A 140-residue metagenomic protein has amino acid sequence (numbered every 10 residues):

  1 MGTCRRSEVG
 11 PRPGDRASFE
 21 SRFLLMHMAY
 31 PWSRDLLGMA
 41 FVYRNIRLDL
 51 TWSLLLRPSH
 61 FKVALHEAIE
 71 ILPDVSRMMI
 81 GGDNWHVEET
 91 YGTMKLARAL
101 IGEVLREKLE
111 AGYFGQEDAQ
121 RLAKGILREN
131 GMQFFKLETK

Functional and structural regions predicted by a protein language model:
M1-I80, N130: Catalytic pocket-lining loop regions of alpha/beta-barrel enzymes, especially the amidohydrolase/enolase/GH5 lineages
D74-V75, G92-K140: Mid-to-C-terminal alpha-helical segments outside catalytic/metal-binding sites
D83: Intrinsically disordered, low-complexity polar regions and short flexible loop motifs
V87-T90: Short active-site-adjacent structural elements
